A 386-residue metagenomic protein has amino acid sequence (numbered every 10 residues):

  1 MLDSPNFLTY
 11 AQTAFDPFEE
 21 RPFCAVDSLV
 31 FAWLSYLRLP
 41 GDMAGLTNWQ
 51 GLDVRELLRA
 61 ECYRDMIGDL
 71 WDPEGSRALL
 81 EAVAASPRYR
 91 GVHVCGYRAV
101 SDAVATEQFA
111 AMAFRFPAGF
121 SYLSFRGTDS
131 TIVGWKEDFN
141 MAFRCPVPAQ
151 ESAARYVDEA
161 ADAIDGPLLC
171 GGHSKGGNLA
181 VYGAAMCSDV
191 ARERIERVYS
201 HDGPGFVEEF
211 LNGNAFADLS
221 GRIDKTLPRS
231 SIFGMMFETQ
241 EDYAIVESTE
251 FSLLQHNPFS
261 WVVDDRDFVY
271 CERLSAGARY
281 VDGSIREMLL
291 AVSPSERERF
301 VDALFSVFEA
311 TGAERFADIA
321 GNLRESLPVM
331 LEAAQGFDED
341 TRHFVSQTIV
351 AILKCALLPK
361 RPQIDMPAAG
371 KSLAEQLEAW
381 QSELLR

Functional and structural regions predicted by a protein language model:
M1-V26, F31-S121, F125-P167, S188-R386: Alpha/beta hydrolase fold serine-hydrolase catalytic domain that processes acyl esters and thioesters
G171-G176, A180: Gly/Ala-rich beta-loop-alpha elbow adjacent to hydrolase catalytic centers
A180-D189: Short glycine-enriched nucleophile-adjacent loop and the immediately C-terminal alpha-helix near the catalytic center
